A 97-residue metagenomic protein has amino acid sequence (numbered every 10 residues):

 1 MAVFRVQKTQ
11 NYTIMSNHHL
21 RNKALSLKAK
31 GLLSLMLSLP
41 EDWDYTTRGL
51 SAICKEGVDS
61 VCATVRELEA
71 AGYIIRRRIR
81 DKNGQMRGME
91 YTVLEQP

Functional and structural regions predicted by a protein language model:
M1-Q10: N-terminal leader segment of winged-helix/HTH proteins
T9-K23: Short, Lys/Arg-enriched N-terminal segment that forms or immediately precedes the first helix of a structured domain
H19-G31, M36-Y91: Winged helix-turn-helix DNA-binding recognition segment
V93-P97: Charged low-complexity intrinsically disordered patches
